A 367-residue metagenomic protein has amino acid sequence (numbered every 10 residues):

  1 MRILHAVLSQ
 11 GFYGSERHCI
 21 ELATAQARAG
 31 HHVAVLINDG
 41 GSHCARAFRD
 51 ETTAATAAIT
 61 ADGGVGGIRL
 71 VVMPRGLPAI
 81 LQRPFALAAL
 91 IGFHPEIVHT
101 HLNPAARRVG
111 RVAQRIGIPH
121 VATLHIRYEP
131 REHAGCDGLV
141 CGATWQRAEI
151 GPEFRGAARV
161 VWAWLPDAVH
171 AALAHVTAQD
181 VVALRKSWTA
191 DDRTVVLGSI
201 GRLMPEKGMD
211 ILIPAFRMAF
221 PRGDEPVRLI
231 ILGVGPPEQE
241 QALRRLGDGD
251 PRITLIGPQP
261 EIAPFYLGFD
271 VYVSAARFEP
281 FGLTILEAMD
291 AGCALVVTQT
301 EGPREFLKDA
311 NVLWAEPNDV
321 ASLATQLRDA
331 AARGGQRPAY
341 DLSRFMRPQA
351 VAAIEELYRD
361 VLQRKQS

Functional and structural regions predicted by a protein language model:
H5-I80, G235: N-terminal strand-loop element at the rim of the active site of nucleotide-sugar-dependent glycosyltransferases
G14, A332-Q363: A charged, aromatic-enriched C-terminal amphipathic alpha-helix characteristic of glycosyltransferases across folds
E16-T24, V195, S199-M218: A conserved mid-protein helix/loop that constitutes part of the nucleotide-sugar donor-binding site
S42-T56, P221, R228-P251: Short, structured helix-loop element that forms part of the nucleotide-activated donor/catalytic region
A79-R83, T100-A106, L124: Short His-centered aromatic/hydrophobic patch
P258, R277: Aromatic "clamp/platform" in nucleotide-sugar-dependent glycosyltransferases that forms part of the donor/acceptor
A294-V297: Short hydrophobic beta-strand element within catalytic cores of glycosyltransferases and related nucleotide-activated
D309-A321, R328-R333: Conserved acidic donor-binding segment of nucleotide-sugar-dependent glycosyltransferases
